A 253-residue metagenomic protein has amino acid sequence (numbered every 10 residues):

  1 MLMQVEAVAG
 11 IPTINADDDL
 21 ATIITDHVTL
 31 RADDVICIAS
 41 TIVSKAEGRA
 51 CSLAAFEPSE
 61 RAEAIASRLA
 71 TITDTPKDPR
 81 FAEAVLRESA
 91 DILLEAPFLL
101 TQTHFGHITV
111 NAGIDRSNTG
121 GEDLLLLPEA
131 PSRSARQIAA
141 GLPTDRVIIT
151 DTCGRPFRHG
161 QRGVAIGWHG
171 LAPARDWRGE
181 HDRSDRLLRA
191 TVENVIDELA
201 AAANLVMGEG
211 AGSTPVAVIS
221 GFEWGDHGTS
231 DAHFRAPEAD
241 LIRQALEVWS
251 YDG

Functional and structural regions predicted by a protein language model:
M1-I36: N-terminal glycine-/serine-/threonine-rich phosphate-binding loop
Q4-I11, S40, A50-P128, P143-G253: A structural signal for small-residue-enriched, beta-sheet-centric alpha/beta enzyme cores and oligomeric scaffold folds
N15-V28, L127-D145: Phosphate-interacting basic helix/loop segments used at nucleotide- and nucleic-acid interfaces
I23-V28, K45-A46, R155-P156: Conserved SET/PR domain catalytic loop and adjacent active-site segment of histone-lysine N-methyltransferases
I38-T41, A46: Short, conserved active-site loops that position catalytic residues or coordinate cofactors/metal ions across diverse
